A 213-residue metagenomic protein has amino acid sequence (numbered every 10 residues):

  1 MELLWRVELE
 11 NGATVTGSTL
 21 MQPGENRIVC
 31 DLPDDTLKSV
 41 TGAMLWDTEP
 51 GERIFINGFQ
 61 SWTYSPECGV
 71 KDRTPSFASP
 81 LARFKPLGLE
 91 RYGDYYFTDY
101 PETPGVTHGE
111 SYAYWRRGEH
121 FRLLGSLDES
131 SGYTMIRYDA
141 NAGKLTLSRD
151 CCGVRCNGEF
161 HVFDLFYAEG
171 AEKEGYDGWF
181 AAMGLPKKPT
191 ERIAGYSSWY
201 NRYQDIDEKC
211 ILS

Functional and structural regions predicted by a protein language model:
M1-R53, N141-G143, S148-D164, A168-G175 (+1 more regions): Generic structural signal for short, solvent-exposed loop/turn connectors between secondary structure elements
L3-G125: Polysaccharide-binding surfaces and accessory modules of carbohydrate-active proteins
G69-S213: Conserved structural scaffold segments of CAZyme catalytic domains across common CAZy folds
